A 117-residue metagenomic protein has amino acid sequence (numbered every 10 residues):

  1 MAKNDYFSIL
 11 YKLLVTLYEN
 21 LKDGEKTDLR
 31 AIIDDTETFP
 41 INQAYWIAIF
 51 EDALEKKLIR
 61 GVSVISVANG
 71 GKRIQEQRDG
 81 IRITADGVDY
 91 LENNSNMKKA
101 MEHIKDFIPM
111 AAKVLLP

Functional and structural regions predicted by a protein language model:
M1-N20: Short alpha-helical segments that sit at the start of domains
E19, A48-R60, D86-N93, M97: Amphipathic alpha-helical interaction surfaces
E19-T27: Short capping segments at the starts of secondary-structure elements
L29-Q43: Short helix-coil junctions and helix-kink-helix linkers
F39-S63, Q77-R78: Short amphipathic alpha-helical interaction segments
A68-F107: Short, amphipathic alpha-helical interaction segments positioned at domain boundaries
A111-P117: Short acidic DE-rich linear segments
